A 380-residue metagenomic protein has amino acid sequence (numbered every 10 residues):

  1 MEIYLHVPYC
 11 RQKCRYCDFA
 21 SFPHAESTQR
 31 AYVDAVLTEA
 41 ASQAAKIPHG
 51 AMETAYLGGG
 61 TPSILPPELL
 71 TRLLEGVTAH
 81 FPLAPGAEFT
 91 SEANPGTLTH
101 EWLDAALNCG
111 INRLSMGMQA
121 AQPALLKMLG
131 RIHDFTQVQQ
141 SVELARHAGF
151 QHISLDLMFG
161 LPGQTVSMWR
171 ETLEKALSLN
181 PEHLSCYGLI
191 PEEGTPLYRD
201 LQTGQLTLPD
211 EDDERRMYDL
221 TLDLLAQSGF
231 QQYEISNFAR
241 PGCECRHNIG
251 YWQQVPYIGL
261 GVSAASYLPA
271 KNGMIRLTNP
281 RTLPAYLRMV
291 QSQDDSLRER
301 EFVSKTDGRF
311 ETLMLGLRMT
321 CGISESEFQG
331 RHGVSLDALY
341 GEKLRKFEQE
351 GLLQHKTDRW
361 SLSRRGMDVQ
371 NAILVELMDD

Functional and structural regions predicted by a protein language model:
M1, S21-K46, G50-V334: C-terminal scaffold of the Radical SAM
M1-V7: Immediate flanking context of iron-sulfur cluster ligation sites
P8-S21: Local cysteine-cluster metal-coordination motifs and their immediate loop/turn environment, predominantly Fe-S cluster
G333-K346: Short amphipathic alpha-helical interaction segments
E348-D358: A short, conserved structural fragment
R359-S363: Minor-groove-contacting beta-hairpin "wing" of winged helix-turn-helix DNA-binding domains
R365-D380: Short, amphipathic alpha-helical interaction segments positioned at domain boundaries
